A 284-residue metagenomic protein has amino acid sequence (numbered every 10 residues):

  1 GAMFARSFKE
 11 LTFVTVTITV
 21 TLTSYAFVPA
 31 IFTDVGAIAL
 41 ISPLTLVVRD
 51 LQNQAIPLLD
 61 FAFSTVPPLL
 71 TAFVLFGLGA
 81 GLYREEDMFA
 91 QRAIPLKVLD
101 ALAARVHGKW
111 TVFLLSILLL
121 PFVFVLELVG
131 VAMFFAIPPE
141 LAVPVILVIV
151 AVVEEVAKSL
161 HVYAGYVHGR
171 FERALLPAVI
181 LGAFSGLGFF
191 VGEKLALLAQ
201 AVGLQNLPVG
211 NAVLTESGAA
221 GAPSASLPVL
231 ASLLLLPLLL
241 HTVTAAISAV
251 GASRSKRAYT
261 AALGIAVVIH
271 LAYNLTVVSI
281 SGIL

Functional and structural regions predicted by a protein language model:
G1-E10, A252-K256: Alpha-helical transmembrane segments
M3, V28-I31, V98-A103: Generic hydrophobic, helix-prone segments enriched in Leu/Val/Ile
A5-T45: Transmembrane helix segments
R6, Q52, M88: Residue-level marker of positions within ordered structural domains that often coincide with functionally constrained
I41-Q52, L59: Membrane-interacting alpha-helical segments
A55-L284: Hydrophobic alpha-helical segments at protein termini of multi-pass membrane proteins
